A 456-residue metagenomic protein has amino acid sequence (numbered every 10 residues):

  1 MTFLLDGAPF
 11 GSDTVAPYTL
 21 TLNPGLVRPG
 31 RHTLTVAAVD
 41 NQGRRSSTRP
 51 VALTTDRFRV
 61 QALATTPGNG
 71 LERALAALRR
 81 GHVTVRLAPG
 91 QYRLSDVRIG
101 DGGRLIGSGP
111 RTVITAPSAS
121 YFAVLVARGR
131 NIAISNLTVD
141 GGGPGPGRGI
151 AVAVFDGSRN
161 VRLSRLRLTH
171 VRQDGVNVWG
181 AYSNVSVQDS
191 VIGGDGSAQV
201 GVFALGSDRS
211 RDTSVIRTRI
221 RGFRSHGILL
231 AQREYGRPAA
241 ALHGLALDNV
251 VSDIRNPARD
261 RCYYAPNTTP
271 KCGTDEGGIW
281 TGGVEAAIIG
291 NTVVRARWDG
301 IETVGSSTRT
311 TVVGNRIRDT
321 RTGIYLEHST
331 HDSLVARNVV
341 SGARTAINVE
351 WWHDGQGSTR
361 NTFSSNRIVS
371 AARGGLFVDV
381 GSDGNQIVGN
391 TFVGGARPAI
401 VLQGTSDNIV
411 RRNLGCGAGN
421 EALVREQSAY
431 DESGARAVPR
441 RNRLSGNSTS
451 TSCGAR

Functional and structural regions predicted by a protein language model:
M1-D56: Long, low-complexity serine/threonine/glycine- and acidic-rich segments characteristic of extracellular
R59-A88, R93: Acidic Gly/Asp/Thr-rich repetitive segments characteristic of extracellular carbohydrate-active and adhesion proteins
E72, A76, Y92-I106, V113-N160 (+3 more regions): Extracellular beta-strand-rich solenoid/capping regions of secreted or surface-exposed proteins that bind or remodel
I99-G102, R130, R159-N160, A181-N184 (+9 more regions): Short "repeat-start/strand-capping" segments in structured domains, especially the N-termini of parallel beta-helix
T112, G141, P146, T169-H170 (+26 more regions): Residues in short coils/turns that link rungs of repeat/solenoid architectures in beta-rich domains
A116-P117, G141-A151, G193-A204, S225-A240 (+6 more regions): Acidic/polar low-complexity surface segments
I400-R456: Leucine-rich solenoid repeat scaffolds
